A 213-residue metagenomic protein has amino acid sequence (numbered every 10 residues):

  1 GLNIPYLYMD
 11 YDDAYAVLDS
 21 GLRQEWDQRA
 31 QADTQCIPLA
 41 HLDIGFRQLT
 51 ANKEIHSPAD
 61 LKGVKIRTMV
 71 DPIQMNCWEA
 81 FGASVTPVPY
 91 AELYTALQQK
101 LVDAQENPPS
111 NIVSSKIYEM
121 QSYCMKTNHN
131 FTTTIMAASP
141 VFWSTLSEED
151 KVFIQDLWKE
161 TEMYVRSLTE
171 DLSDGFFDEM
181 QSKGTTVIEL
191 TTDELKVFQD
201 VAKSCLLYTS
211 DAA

Functional and structural regions predicted by a protein language model:
G1-D13, L22, W26-S210: N-terminal secretory/targeting leader peptides
